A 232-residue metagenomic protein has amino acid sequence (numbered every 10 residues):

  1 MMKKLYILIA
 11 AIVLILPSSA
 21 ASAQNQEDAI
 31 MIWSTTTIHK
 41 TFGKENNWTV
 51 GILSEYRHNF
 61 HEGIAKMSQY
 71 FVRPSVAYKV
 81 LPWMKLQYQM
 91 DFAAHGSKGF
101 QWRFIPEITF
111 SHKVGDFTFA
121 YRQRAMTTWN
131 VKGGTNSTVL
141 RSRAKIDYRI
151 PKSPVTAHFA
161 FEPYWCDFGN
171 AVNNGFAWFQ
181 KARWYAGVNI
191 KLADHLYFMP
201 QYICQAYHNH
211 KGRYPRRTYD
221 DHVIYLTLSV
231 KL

Functional and structural regions predicted by a protein language model:
M1-Q26, L232: Bacterial Sec-dependent N-terminal signal peptides
Q24-K85: Start-of-domain marker
D28, K44-V50, P82-M84, W102 (+4 more regions): Outer-envelope beta-barrel architecture signal
D28-S34, S68-V72, F100-F104, N136-L140 (+2 more regions): Residues that define the transmembrane beta-barrel architecture of outer-membrane proteins
K40-F42, Y78, F110-H112, Y148-I150 (+2 more regions): Residue-level signature of outer-membrane beta-barrel architecture
E62-Q69, G99-R103, K132-S137, G169-F176 (+1 more regions): Outer-membrane beta-barrel translocator domains and adjoining extracellular loop/strand segments of Gram-negative
I108, D220-L232: Outer-membrane beta-barrel "beta-signal"
T118, Q123-H210, V230-L232: Outer-membrane beta-barrel transmembrane domain signature
